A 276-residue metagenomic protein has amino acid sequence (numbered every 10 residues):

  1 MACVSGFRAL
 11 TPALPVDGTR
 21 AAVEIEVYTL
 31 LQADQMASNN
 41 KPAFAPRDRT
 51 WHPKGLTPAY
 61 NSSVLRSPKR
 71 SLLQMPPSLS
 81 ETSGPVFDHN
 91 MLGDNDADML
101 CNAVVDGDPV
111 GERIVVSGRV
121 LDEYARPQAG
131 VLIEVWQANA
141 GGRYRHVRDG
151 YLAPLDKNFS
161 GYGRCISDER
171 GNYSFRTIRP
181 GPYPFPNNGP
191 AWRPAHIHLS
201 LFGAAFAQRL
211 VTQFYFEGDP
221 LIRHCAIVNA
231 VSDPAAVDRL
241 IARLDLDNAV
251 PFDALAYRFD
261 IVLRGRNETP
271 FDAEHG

Functional and structural regions predicted by a protein language model:
T11, P15, L31-Q32: Compositionally biased amphipathic helical and low-complexity segments enriched in hydrophobic
T11-A13, V23, H89: Intrinsically disordered, low-complexity segments enriched in serine/threonine/proline/glycine and often basic
L14, A21, S83: Single, functionally critical "micro-switch" positions that shape active/binding sites and transmembrane helices
D17, E24-E26, D34: Intrinsically disordered, low-complexity polyampholyte segments enriched for Lys and acidic residues
T29-G276: Beta-strand-dominated extracellular/periplasmic modules and repeats in secreted or surface-exposed proteins
